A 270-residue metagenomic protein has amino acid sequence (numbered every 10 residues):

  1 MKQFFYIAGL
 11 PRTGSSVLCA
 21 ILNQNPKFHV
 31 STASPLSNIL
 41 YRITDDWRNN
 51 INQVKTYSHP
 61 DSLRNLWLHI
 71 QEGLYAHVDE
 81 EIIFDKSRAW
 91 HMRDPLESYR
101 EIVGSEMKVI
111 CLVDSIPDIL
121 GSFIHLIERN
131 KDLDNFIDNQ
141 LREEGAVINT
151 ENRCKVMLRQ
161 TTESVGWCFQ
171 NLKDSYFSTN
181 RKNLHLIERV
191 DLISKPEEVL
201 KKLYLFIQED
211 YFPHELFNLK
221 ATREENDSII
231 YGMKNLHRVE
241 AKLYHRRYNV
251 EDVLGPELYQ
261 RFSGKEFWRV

Functional and structural regions predicted by a protein language model:
M1-F5, M157-L158, K173-N180, E197-E198 (+1 more regions): PAPS-dependent sulfotransferases, especially Golgi type II membrane carbohydrate sulfotransferases
M1-Q71, H77, T222-I229: PAPS-dependent sulfotransferase catalytic core
F4-Y6, E81-F84, L184: Residue-level preference for the first positions of well-ordered beta-strands
Y6, V17, K108, E188 (+1 more regions): Amphipathic alpha-helical recognition patches that constitute DNA-binding helices
W67-D79, C168-T179: CE4/NodB-like, metal-dependent polysaccharide N-deacetylase domain that modifies extracellular/periplasmic N-acetylated
I70-L96: Glycine-rich phosphate-binding loop used to anchor ATP phosphates in small-molecule kinases, encompassing both
R88-H214, S228-L236: PAPS-dependent sulfotransferase catalytic domain
